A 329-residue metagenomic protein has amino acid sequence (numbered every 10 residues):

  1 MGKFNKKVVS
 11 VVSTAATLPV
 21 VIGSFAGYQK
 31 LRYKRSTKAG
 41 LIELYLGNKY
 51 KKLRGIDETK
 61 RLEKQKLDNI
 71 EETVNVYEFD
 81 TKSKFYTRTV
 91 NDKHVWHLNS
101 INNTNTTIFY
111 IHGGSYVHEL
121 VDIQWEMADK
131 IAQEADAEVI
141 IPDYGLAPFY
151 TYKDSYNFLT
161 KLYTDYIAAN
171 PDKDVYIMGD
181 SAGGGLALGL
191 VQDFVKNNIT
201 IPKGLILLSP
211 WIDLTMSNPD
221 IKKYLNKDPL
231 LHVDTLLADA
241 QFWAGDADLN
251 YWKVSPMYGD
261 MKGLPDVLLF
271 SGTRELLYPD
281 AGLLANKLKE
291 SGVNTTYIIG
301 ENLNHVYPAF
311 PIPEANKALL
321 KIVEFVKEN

Functional and structural regions predicted by a protein language model:
G2-S10, P308-N329: Catalytic active-site module of serine/aspartate enzymes centered on a nucleophile-bearing elbow/loop
G2-S100: A glycine/proline-hinged amphipathic helix-loop "lid/cap" segment that gates access to hydrophobic ligand pockets
D92-T106, M257-K262: Short beta-strand-to-loop junctions in surface cap/lid or active-site-entrance loops
N105-S115: Short beta-strand element of the alpha/beta-hydrolase
V121, E126-K130, I140-D174, P313: Catalytic nucleophile-loop/oxyanion-hole region of alpha/beta-hydrolase and closely related hydrolase-like folds
G179, G183, A187: Gly/Ala-rich beta-loop-alpha elbow adjacent to hydrolase catalytic centers
Q192-A247: Hydrolase active-site cap/lid region
L269-S271: Short beta-strand/loop motif that positions the catalytic acidic residue of the alpha/beta-hydrolase fold
